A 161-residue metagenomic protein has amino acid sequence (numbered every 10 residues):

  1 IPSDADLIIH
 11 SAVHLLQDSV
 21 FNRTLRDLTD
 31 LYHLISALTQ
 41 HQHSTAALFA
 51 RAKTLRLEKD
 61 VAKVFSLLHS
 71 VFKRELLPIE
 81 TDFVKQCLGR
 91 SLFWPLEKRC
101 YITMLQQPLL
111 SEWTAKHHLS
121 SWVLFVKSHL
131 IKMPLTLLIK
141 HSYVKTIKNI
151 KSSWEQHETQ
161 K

Functional and structural regions predicted by a protein language model:
I1-K161: The feature captures the alpha-helical scaffold/lid subdomain characteristic of nucleotidyltransferase
